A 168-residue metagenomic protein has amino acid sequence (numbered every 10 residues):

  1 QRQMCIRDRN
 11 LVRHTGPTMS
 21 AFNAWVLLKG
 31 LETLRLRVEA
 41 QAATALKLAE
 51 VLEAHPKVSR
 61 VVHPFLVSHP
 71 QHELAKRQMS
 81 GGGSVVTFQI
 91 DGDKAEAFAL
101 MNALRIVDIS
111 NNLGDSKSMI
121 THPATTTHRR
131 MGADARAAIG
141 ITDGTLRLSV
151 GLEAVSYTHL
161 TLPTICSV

Functional and structural regions predicted by a protein language model:
Q1-D8, T158-T164: Conserved small/polar residues in nucleotide/adenosyl-binding loops
Q3, R7-A97: Structural motif of enzymes handling amino- and sulfur-group chemistry
P17, R60, G114-D115, I120-T121: Positively charged, small/polar-rich N-terminal and surface patches that mediate targeting and assembly and bind
R37, N102, S118-L160: PLP-dependent enzyme catalytic core of the Aspartate aminotransferase-like
K57-R60, I106, G144: Glycine-centered tight turns that cap/initiate beta-strands
A97-R105: Active-site "cap" helix and flanking loop/linker of ATP-utilizing ligase/carboxylase catalytic domains
L104-G114, L160: A common structural junction motif
